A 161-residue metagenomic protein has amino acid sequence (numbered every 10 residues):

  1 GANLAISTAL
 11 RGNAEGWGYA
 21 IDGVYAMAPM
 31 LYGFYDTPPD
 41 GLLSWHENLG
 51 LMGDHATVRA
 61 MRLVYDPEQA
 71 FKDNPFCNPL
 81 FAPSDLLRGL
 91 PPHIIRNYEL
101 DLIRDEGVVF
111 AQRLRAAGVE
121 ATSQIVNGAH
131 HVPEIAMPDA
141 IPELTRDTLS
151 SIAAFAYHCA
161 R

Functional and structural regions predicted by a protein language model:
G1-R161: Alpha/beta-hydrolase superfamily serine-hydrolase fold, recognizing
